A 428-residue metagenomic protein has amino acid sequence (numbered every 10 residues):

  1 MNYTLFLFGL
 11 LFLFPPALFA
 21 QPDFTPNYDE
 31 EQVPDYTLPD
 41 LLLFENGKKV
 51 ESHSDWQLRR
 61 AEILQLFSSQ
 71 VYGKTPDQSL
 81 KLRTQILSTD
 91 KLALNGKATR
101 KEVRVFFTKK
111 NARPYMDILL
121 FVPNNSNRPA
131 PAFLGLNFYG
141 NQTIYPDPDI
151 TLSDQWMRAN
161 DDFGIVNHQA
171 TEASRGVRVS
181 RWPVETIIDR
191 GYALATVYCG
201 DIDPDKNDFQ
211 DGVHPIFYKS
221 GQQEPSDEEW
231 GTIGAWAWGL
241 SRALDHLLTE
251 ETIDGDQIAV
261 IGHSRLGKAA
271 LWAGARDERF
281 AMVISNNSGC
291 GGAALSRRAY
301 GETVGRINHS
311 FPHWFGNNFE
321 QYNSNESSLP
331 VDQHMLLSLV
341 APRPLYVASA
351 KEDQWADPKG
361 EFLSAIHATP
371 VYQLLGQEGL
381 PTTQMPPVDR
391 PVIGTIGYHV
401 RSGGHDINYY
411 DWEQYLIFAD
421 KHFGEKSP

Functional and structural regions predicted by a protein language model:
Q21-P76, F418: N-terminal pre-domain segments of enzymes
I118-L119, R128-F138: Short beta-strand element of the alpha/beta-hydrolase
G135-T249, S296-R298: Cap/lid segment of the alpha/beta-hydrolase catalytic domain
V213-I216, S220, S285-L336, E361-T382: Mobile cap/lid helix-loop segments that gate and shape the active-site cleft of serine hydrolases
R242-E302, R306, N325: Primarily recognizes the serine-hydrolase "nucleophile elbow" in alpha/beta-hydrolase and SGNH/GDSL folds
S310, F319-E320, A365-P428: C-terminal catalytic histidine-bearing segment of alpha/beta-hydrolase fold enzymes
A341-A356, R401-S402: Conserved strand-to-loop "acid loop" that flanks and positions the catalytic carboxylate
